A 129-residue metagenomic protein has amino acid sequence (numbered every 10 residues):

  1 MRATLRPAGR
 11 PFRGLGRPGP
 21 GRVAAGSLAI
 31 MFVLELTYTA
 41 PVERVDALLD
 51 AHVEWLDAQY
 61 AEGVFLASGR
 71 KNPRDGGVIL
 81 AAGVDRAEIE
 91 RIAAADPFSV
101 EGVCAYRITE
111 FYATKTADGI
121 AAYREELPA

Functional and structural regions predicted by a protein language model:
M1-A25: Compositionally biased, low-complexity flexible segments
V23-A129: Conserved, structured core segments of small domains
